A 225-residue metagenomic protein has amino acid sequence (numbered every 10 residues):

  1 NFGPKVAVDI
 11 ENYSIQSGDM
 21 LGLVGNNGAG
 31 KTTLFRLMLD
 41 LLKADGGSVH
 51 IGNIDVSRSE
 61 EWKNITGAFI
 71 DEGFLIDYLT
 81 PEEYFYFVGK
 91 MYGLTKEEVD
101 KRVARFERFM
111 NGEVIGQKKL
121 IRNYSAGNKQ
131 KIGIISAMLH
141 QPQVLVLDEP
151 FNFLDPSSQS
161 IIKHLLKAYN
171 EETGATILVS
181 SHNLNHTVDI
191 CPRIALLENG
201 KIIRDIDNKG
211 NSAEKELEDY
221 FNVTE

Functional and structural regions predicted by a protein language model:
V24-N26: The feature captures the beta-strand-to-loop junction immediately N-terminal to the Walker
L39: Helix-to-loop junction immediately C-terminal to a conserved catalytic motif
G47-W62, R204: Conserved ABC transporter NBD signature motif
L145-E149: Catalytic Walker B motif of ABC-type/P-loop ATPase nucleotide-binding domains
P156-S158: Helix N-cap at the start of a conserved alpha-helix in ABC-type nucleotide-binding domains
S180-H182: H-loop/switch region of ABC-family ATPase nucleotide-binding domains
